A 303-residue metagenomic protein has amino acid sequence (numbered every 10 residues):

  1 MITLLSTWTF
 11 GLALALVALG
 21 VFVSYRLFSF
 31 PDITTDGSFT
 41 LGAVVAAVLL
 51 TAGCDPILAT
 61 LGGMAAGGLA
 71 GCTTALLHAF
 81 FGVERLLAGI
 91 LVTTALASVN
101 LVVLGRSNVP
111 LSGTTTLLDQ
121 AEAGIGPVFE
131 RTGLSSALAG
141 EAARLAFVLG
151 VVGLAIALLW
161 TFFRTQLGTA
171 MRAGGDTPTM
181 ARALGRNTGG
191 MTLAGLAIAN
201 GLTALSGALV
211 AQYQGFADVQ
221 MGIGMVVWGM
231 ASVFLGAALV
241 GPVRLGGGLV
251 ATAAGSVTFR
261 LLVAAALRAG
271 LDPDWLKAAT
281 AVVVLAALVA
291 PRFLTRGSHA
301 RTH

Functional and structural regions predicted by a protein language model:
M1-A18, Y25, V45, G53-A59 (+4 more regions): Membrane-interfacial amphipathic/re-entrant helices at transmembrane-helix boundaries
T3-L61, L76-G82, F234-G246, A266 (+1 more regions): Single transmembrane alpha-helix segments in multi-pass membrane proteins
F10, R85-L87, S112, R144-V148 (+5 more regions): Loop-to-transmembrane alpha-helix initiation sites
V21, C54-V99, G153, A254-G255 (+1 more regions): Alpha-helical transmembrane segments within multi-pass membrane transporters and channels
D55, A70, G140-D218: Helix-loop-helix "hairpin" substructures at the membrane interface of multi-pass membrane proteins
R85, G89-V92, L96-R164, A194 (+2 more regions): Transmembrane helix-bundle core of multi-pass membrane transporters and related energy-transducing complexes
L158, D176-G190, V243-G247, L262-H303: Cytosolic-side transmembrane-helix boundaries in multi-pass membrane proteins
N200-A278: Transmembrane alpha-helical segments in multi-pass inner-membrane proteins
